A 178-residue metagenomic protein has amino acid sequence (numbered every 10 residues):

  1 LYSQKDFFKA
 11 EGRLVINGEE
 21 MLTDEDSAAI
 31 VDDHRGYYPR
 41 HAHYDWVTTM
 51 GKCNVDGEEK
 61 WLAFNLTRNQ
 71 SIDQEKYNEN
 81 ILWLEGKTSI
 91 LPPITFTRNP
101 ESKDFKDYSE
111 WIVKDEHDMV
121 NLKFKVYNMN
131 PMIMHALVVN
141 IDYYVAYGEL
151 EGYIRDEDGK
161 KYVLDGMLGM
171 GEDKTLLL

Functional and structural regions predicted by a protein language model:
L1-L178: Structured soluble/peripheral alpha/beta segments that form catalytic or ligand/cofactor-binding pockets
